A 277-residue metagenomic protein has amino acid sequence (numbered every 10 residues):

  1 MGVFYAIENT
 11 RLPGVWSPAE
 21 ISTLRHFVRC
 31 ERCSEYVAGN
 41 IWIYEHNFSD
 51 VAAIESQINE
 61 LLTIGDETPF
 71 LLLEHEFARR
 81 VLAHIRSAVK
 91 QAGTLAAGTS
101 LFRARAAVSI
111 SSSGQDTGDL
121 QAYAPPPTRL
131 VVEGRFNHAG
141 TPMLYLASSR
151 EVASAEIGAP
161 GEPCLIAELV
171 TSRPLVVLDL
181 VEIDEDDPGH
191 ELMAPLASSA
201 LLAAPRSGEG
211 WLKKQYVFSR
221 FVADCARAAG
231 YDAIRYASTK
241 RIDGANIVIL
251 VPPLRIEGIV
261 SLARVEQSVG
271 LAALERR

Functional and structural regions predicted by a protein language model:
M1-N137, P160-R277: Active-site and NAD+-binding cores of ADP-ribose-processing enzymes
G140-L146: A short, exposed loop/beta-hairpin motif centered on an aromatic-Gly-Thr core
A147-S148, Y216: Conserved structured core elements
R150-G161: Short active-site loop/helix that positions an aromatic residue
